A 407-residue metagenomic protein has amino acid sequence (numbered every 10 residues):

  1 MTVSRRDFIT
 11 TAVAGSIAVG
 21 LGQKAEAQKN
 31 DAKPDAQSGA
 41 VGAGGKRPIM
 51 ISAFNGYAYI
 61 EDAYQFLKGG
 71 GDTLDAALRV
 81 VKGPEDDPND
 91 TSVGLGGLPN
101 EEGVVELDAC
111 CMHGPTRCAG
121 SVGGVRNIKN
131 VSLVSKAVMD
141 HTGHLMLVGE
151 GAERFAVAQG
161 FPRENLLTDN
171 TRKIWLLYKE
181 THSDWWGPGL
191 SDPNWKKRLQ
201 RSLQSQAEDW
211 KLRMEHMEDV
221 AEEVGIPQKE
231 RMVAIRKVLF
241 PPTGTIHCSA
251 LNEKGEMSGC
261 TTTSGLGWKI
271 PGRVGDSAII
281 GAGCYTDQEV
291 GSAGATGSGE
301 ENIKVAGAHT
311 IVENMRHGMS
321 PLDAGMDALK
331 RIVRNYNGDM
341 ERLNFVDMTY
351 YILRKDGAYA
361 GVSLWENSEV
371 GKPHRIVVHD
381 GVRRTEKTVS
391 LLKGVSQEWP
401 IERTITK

Functional and structural regions predicted by a protein language model:
T2-S4, T10-V13, I17, Q28-K407: Alpha/propeptide regions of enzymes that mature by internal proteolysis
G22-A27: Boundary at the C-terminal end of the N-terminal hydrophobic targeting segment
